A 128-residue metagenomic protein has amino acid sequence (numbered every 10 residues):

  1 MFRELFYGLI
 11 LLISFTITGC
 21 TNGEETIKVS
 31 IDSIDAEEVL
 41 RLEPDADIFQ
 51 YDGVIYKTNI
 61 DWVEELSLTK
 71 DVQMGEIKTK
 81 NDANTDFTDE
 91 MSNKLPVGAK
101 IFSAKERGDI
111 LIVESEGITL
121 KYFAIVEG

Functional and structural regions predicted by a protein language model:
M1-G8: Positively charged n-region of N-terminal signal peptides that target proteins for export
G8, G53, T58-N59, I110-S115 (+1 more regions): Proteins with a high burden of low-complexity, intrinsically disordered sequence enriched in S/T/G/P/A and R, requiring
T16-G19: C-terminal motif of bacterial Sec signal peptides marking the signal peptidase cleavage site
T21-E24: Bacterial signal peptide processing site
T26-I31: N-terminal hydrophobic targeting segments that direct proteins to the cell envelope
D32-E106: Mature extracytoplasmic domains of secretory-pathway proteins
L95-G128: Short, compact, well-ordered microdomains
